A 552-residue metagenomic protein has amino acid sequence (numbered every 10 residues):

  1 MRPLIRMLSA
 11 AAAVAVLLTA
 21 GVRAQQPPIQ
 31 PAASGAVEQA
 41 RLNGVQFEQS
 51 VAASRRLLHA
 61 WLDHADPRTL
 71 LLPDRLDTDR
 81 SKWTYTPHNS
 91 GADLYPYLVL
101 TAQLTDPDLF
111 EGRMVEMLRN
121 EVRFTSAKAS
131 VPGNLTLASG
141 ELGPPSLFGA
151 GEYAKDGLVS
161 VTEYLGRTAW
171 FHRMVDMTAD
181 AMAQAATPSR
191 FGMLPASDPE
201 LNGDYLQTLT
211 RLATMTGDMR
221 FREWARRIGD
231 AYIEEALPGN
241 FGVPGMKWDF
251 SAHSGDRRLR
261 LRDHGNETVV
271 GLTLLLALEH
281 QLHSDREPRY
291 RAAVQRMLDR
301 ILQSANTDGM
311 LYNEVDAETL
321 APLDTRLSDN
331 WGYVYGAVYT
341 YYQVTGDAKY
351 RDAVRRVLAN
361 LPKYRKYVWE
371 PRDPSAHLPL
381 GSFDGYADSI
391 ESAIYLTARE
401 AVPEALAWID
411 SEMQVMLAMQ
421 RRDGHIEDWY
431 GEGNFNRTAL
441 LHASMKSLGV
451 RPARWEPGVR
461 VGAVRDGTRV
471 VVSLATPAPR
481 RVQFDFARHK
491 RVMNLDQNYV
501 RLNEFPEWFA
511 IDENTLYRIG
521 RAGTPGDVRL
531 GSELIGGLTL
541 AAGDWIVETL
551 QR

Functional and structural regions predicted by a protein language model:
M1-A11: Bacterial N-terminal signal peptides that target proteins for export
S9-T19: Bacterial N-terminal signal peptides
A24-Q551: Glycan-recognition and catalytic cores of secretory/periplasmic carbohydrate-active enzymes
